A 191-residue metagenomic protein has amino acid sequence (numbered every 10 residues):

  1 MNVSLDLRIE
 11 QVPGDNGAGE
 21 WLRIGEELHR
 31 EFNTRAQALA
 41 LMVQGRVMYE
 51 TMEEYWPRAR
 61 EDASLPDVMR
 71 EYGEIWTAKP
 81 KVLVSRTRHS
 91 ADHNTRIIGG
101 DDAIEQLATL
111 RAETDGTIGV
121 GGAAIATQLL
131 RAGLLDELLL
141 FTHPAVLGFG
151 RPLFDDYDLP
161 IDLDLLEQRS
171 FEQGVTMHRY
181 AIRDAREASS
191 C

Functional and structural regions predicted by a protein language model:
M1-L134, P144-C191: Portal/gating segments that form or line small-molecule/metal binding sites
